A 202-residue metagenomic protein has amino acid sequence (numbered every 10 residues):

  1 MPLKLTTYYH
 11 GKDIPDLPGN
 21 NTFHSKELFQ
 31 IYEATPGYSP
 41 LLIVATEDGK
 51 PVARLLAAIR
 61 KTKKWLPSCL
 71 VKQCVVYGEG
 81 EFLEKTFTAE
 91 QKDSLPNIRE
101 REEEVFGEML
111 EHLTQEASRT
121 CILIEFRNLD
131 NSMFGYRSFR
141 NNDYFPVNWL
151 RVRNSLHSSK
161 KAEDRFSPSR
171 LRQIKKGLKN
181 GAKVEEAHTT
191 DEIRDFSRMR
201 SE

Functional and structural regions predicted by a protein language model:
M1-E202: N-acyltransferase acceptor-side catalytic subdomain
